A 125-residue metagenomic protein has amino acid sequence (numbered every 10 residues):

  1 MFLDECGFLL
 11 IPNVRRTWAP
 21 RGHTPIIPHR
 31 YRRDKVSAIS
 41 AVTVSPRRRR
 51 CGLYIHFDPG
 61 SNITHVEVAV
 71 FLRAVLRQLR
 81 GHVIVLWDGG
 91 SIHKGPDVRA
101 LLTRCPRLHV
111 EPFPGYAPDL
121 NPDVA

Functional and structural regions predicted by a protein language model:
M1, I84-V85: Hydrophobic "anchor" residues on beta-strands that sit immediately upstream of conserved functional sites
M1-R73: Extended, low-complexity cationic-aromatic segments
L10, H93-K94: Short, solvent-exposed loop/turn segments at secondary-structure junctions
P12-R15, V98-R99, D123-A125: Short aromatic-enriched loop/helix-cap "lid" or pocket-rim segments at secondary-structure transitions that line
L79-R80: Glycine-rich phosphate-binding loop signature in dinucleotide/nucleotide-binding domains
D88-G89, P96, E111-A125: RNase H-like two-metal-ion nuclease catalytic core shared by retroviral integrases and related mobile-element nucleases
G95-C105: Short, aromatic/basic amphipathic alpha-helical patches
